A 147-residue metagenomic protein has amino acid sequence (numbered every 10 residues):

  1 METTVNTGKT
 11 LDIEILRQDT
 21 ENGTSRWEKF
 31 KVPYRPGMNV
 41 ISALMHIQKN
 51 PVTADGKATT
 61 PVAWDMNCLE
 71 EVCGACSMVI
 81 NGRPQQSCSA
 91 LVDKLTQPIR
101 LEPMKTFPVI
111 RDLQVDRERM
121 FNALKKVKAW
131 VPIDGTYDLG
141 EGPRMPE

Functional and structural regions predicted by a protein language model:
M1-E147: Signature of N-terminal electron-transfer/Fe-S-associated modules in redox systems
